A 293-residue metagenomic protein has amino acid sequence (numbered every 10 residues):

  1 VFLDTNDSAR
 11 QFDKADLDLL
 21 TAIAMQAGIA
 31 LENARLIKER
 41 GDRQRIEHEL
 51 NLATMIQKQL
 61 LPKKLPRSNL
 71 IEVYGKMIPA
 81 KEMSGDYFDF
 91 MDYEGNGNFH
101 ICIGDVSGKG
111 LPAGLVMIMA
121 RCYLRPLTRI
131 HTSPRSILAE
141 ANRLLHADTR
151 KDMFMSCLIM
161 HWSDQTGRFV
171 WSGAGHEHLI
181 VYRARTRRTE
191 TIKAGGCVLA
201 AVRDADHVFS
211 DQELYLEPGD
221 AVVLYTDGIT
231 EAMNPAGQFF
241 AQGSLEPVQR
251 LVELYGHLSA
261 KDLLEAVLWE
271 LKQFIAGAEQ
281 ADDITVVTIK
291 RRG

Functional and structural regions predicted by a protein language model:
V1-I23, K109, E231-G243, F274-A278: Regulatory loop-to-helix N-cap segments in sensory/regulatory domains that couple ligand/signal detection
R10-Q11, A27, L31, Q44 (+3 more regions): Charged alpha-helical signal-transmission linkers that cap and connect PAS-family sensory domains
Q11-E32, I118-C122, E217-P218, E246: Amphipathic alpha-helical "output/dimerization" segments
D18-T21, H48, E265: A generic "alpha-helical surface" signal
I37, G41-V223, Q273, A278-G293: … and, occasionally, acidic/histidine-rich disordered N-termini of signaling adaptors
T132-I137, Y255-L264: Short, charged, surface-exposed loops that flank catalytic or proteolytic processing sites
D227: Conserved catalytic-loop aspartate of Hanks-type protein kinases
F239-G256: Divalent-cation-assisted or electrostatically stabilized phosphate/pyrophosphate-binding catalytic cores
